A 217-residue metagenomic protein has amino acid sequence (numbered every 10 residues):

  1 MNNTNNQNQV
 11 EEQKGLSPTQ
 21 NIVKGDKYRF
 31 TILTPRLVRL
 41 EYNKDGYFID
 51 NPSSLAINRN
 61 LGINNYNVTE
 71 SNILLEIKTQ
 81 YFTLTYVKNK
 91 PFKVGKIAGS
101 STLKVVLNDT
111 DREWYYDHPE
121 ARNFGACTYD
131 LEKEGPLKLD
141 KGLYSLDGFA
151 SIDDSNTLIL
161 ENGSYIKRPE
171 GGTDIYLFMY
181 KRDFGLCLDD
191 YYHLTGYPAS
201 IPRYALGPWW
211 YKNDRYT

Functional and structural regions predicted by a protein language model:
N2-Q9: A general sequence property marking short-to-moderate contiguous segments in secreted/outer-membrane adhesion
N8, L33-N72: A low-complexity, Ser/Thr/Gly/Pro-enriched, surface-exposed linker/loop concept that marks segments flanking
Q9, K14-Y42: N-terminal-proximal low-complexity accessory segments that begin disordered and transition into the first
K14-S17, I22-K24, G62, T69-S71 (+1 more regions): Residues that act as N-cap/strand-start positions at coil-to-secondary-structure junctions
L16, Y47-D50, W114: Tryptophan-centered motif/residue detector
K24, D50, I57-R59, S145 (+1 more regions): Generic structural "secondary-structure junction" signal
V68-N213: Catalytic and substrate-binding clefts that recognize carbohydrates or anionic sugar/phosphate headgroups
R215-T217: Short, acidic/polar
